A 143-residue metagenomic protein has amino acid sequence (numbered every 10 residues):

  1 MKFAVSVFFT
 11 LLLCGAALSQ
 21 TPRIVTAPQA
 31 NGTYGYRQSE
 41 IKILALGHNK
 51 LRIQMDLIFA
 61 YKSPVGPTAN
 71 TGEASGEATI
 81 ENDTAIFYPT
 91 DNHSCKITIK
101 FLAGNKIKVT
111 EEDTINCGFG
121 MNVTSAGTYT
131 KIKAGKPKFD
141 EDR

Functional and structural regions predicted by a protein language model:
M1-V7: Positively charged n-region of N-terminal signal peptides that target proteins for export
A17-S19: Boundary at the C-terminal end of the N-terminal hydrophobic targeting segment
T21-K42, S125-R143: Tryptophan-anchored aromatic micro-motifs
R23-G35, N49-R52, T79-Y88, K108: Short, hydrophobic/aromatic-rich segments at coil-to-beta transitions
S39-I80, K108-D113: N-terminal glycine/threonine-rich, aromatic-flanked beta-hairpin/loop signature
P89-N105: Acidic, glycine-rich flexible loop segments
I115-N122: Short, exposed beta-strand-loop hairpins at the edges of beta-sheets in extracellular/periplasmic proteins
